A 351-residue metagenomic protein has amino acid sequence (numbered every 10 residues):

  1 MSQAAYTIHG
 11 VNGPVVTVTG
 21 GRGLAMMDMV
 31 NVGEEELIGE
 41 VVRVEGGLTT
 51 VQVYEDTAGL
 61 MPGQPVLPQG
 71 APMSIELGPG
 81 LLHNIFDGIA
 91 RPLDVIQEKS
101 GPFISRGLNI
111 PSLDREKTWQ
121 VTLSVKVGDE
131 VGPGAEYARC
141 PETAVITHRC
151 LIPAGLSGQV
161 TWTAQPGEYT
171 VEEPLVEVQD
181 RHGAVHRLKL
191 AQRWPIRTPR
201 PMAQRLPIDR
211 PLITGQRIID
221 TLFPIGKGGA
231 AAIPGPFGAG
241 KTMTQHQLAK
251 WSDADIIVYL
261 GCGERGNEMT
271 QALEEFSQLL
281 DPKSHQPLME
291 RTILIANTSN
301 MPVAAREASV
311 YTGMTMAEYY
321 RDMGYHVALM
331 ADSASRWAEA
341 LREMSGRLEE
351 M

Functional and structural regions predicted by a protein language model:
M1-Q97, G101-S105: N-terminal accessory targeting/assembly segments
G20, E34, Q69-G70, I89 (+4 more regions): Conserved "cap/hinge" positions at secondary-structure junctions
V42-T49, P79-A90, I146-G167, R187-R200: Short, compositionally biased
V53, A58, Q120-E130, V160-E168: Short histidine-centered loop motifs in beta-beta connectors
L82, A191, K227-A230, S252-I257 (+2 more regions): Short coil/turn connectors at secondary-structure junctions
E98-A135, R139-A154, T170-A230, T244-Q247 (+2 more regions): P-loop NTPase nucleotide-binding/switch module
G235-P236: The Walker A (P-loop) glycine that initiates the GxxxxGKT/S ATP-binding motif of P-loop NTPases
A239-I256, G261-C262, G266-E268, E275-F276 (+1 more regions): Conserved P-loop NTPase nucleotide-binding/switch module
